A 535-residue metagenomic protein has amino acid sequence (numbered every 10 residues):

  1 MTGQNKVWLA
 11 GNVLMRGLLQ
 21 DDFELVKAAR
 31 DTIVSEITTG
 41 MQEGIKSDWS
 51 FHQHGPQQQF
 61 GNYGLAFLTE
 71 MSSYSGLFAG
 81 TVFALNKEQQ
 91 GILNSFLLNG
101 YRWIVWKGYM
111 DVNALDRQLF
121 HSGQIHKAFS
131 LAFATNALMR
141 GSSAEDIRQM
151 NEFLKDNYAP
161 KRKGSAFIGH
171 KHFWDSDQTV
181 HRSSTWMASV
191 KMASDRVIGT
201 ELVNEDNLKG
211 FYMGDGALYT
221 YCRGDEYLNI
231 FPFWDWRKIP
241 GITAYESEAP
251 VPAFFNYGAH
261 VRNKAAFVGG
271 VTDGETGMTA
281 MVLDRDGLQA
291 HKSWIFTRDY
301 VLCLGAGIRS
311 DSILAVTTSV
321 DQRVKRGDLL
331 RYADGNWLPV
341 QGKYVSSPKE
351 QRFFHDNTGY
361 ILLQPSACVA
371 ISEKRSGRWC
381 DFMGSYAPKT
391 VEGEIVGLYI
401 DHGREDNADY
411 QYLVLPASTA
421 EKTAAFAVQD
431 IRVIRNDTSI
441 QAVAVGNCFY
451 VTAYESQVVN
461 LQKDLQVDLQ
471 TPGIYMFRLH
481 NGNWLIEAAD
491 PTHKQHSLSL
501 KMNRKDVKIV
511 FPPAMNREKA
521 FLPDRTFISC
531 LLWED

Functional and structural regions predicted by a protein language model:
M1-D111: Aromatic-lined, polymer-binding surfaces characteristic of secreted/periplasmic polysaccharide-degrading enzymes
F67, Y74-S497, M502-V507: Extended polysaccharide-engagement surfaces of secreted carbohydrate-active enzymes
N407, P512-D535: Solvent-exposed, conformationally flexible loop/turn segments
